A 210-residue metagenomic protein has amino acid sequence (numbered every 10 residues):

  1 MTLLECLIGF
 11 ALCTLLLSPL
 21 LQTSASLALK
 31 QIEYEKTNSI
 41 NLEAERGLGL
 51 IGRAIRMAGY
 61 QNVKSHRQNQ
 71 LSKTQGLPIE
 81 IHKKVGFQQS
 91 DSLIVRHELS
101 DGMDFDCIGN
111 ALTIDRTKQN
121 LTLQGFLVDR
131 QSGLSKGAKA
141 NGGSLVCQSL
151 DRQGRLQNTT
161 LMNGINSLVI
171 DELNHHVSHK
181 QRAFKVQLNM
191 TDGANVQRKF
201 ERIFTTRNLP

Functional and structural regions predicted by a protein language model:
M1-N62: Aliphatic-rich helix starts adjacent to a transmembrane/signal segment
E5, A44, K64, Q75 (+2 more regions): Solvent-exposed, flexible loop/coil residues
L7-G9, L99, M190, N208: Short, flexible loop/turn elements at secondary-structure junctions
A28, G49, Q61-H82: Solvent-exposed N-terminal domain segments of exported/luminal and surface proteins
A58, S65, K83-Q88, D151-P210: Short linear sequence signals and composition-biased patches located at protein termini or domain-edge surfaces
Q75-S167, I203: Surface-exposed loop/linker segments characteristic of extracytoplasmic
